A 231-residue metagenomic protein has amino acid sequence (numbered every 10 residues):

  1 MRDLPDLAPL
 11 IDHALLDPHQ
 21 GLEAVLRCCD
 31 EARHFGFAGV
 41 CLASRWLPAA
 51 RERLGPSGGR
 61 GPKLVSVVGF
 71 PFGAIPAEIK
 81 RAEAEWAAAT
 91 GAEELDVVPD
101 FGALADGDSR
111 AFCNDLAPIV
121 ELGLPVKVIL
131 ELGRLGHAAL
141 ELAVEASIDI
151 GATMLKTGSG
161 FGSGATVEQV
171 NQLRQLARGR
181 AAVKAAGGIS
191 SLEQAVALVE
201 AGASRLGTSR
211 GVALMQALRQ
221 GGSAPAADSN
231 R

Functional and structural regions predicted by a protein language model:
M1-C29, N171-V183, I189-R231: Alpha/beta catalytic cores of nucleotide-metabolism and tRNA/nucleoside-modifying enzymes
M1-T90, H137, E141-L142, A146-I150: Conserved N-terminal beta1-alpha1 strand-loop-helix module at the mouth
D12, A50, A87, V128 (+3 more regions): Conserved, mostly hydrophobic/aromatic
A14, S66-P71, A89-L104, D149-T166 (+1 more regions): Glycine-rich phosphate-binding active-site loops on the catalytic face of alpha/beta enzymes
Q20, G36-R45, G73-P76, A84 (+5 more regions): Catalytic beta/alpha-barrel core
L22-E23, L42-K63, A74-I79, G102-L122 (+4 more regions): Active-site-adjacent beta->alpha loops and helix N-cap segments on the catalytic face of soluble alpha/beta enzymes
G36-A38, R60-L64, G91-E93, L122-V126 (+3 more regions): Short, well-ordered coil/turn segments that N-cap beta-strands
R81-L95, L116, V120-L122: Helix-adjacent hinge/juxtasegments
